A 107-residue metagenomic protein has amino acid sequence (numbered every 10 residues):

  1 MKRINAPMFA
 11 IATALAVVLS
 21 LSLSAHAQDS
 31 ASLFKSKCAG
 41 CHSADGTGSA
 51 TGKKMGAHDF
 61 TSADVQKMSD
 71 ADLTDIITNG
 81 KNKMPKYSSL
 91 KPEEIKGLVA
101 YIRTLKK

Functional and structural regions predicted by a protein language model:
M1-Q28, K107: N-terminal export/targeting leaders of redox proteins
V17-S24, D64, K86-S89: Short N-terminal micro-motifs specific to bacterial/archaeal maturation and metal-cluster initiation sites
V18-L33, S49, M68-A71: Electrostatic cytochrome c docking/interface patches
A31-A57, N79-K83, T104-K107: Periplasmic/extracellular electron-transfer cofactor-ligation site, primarily the c-type cytochrome heme-c attachment
C38-C41, L73, L98: Hydrophobic packing within well-folded, soluble alpha/beta domains
H58-A71, Y87-E94: Electron-transfer interface patches adjacent to heme c in soluble/periplasmic c-type cytochromes and di-/multiheme
A71-K81, P85: Periplasmic c-type cytochrome electron-transfer domains
D75-I77, S88-K107: C-terminal capping alpha-helices of c-type cytochrome domains
